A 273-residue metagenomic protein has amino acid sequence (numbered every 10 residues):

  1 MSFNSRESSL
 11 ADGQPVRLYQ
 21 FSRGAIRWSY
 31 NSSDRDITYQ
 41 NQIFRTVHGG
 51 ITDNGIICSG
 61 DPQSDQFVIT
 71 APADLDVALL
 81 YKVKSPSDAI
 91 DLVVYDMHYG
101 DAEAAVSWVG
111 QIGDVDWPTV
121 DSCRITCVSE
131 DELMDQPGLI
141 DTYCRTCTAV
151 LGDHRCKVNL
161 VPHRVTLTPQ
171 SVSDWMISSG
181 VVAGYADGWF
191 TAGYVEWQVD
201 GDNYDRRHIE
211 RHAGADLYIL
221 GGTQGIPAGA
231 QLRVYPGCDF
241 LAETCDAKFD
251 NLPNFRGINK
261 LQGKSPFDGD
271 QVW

Functional and structural regions predicted by a protein language model:
M1-W273: Interface-prone segments of viral and bacterial extracellular assemblies
